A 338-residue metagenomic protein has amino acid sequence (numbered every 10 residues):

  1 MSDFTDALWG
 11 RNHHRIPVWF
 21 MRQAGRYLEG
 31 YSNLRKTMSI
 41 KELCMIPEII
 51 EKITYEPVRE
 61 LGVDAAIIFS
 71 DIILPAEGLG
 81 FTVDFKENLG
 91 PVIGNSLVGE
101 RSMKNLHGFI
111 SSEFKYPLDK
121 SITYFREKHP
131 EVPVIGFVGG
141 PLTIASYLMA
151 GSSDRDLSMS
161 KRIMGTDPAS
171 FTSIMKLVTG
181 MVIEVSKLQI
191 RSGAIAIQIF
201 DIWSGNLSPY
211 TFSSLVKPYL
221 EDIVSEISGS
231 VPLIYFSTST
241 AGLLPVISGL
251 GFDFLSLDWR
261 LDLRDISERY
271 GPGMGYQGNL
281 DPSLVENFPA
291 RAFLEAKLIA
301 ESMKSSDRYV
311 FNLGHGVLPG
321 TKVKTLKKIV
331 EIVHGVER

Functional and structural regions predicted by a protein language model:
M1-E87, K217, E221-D222, V323-R338: N-terminal basic, low-complexity leaders that serve as flexible interaction/assembly modules and, when applicable, as
D3, S39, S96-E100, F109 (+4 more regions): General structural signal for secondary-structure boundaries
S32-C44, G99-S111, S248: Short, basic, glycine/proline-bearing loop/turn elements
I72-P75, G90-P91, E100, P141-T143: A short acidic, glycine/proline-enriched capping/turn motif at secondary-structure boundaries, especially helix N-cap
D84-V98, D154-K161: A charged helix-plus-loop insertion that forms the helical arch/lid used to bind and gate nucleic-acid substrates
N88-E127, V132: A gly/proline- and charged-residue-enriched helix-loop-helix capping module
F114-R338: Active-site loop segments of alpha/beta catalytic cores
